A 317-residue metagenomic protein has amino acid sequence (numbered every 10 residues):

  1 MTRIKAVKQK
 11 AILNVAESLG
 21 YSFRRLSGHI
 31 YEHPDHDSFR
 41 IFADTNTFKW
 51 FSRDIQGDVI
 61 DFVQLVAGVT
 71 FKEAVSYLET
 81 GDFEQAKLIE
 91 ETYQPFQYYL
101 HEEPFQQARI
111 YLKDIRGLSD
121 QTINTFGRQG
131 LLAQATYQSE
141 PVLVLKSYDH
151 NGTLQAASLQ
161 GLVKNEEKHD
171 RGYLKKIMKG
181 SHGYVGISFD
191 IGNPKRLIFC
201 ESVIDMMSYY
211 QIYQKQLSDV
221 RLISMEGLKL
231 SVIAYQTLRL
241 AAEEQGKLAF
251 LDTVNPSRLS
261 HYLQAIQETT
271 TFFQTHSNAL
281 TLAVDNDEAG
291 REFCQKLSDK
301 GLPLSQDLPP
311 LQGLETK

Functional and structural regions predicted by a protein language model:
M1-A6, F48-G57, Q211-K317: TOPRIM fold recognition
M1-E84: N-terminal structured subdomain of primase-like DNA metabolism proteins
F23-R25, R116-G130, Q216-L230, D307: Short, well-structured beta-strand/strand-turn elements
W50, V63, L112, L145 (+4 more regions): Terminal peptide-recognition signature
L65, M206-K215: Short active-site loop/helix that positions an aromatic residue
I89-I191, R196, K215: Basic, glycine-enriched DNA-binding surface that flanks or lies within the catalytic cores of DNA
N193-L197, N278-T281: Short active-site oxyanion
F199-S202, G227: Conserved mixed alpha/beta catalytic, RNA-binding, or beta-rich assembly cores of soluble enzyme, regulatory
